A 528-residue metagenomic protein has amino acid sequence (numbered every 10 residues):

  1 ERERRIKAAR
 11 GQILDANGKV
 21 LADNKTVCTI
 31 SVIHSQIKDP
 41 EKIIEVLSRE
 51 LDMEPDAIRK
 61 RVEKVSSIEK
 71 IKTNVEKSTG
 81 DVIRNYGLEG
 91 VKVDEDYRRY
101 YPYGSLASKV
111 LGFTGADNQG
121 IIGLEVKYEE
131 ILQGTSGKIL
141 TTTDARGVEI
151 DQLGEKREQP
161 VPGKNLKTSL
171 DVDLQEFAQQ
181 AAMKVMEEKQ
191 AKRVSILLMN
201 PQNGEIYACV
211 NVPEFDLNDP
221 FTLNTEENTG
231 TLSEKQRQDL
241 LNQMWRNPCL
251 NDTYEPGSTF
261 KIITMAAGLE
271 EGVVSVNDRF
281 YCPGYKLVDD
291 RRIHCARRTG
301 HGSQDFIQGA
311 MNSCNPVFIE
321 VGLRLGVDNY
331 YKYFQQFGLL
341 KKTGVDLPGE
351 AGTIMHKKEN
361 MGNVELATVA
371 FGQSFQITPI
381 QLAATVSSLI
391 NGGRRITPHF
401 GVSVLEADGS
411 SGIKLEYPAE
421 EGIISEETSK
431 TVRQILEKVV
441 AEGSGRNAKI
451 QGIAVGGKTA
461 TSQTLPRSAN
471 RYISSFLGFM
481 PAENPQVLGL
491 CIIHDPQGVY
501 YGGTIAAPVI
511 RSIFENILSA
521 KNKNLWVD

Functional and structural regions predicted by a protein language model:
R4-D52: Juxtamembrane extramembrane loops of integral membrane proteins
R5-A9, S136, Q190-R193: Short, small/polar residue-rich loop motifs at catalytic or cofactor-binding pockets
I6, I13-A22, A178, I196-Y207: Short, glycine-anchored, charge-dense loop/turn motifs used at functional sites
A22, D144-E155, P201-T259, I263-D495 (+2 more regions): Beta-lactam-recognizing serine transpeptidase/beta-lactamase-like catalytic domain environment
K42-R49, E63-G163, C491, P508-R511: Small/polar-residue-rich segments within soluble enzyme cores
V46-E54, R61, V82-G90, D94 (+19 more regions): Structured segments of extracytoplasmic/periplasmic soluble domains in secreted or envelope-associated proteins
I68, D151-M199: Conserved, well-ordered alpha-helix/loop/beta-strand core segments that scaffold catalytic motifs
S410-L415, A507-D528: Short, gly/Ser/Thr-rich active-site loops of penicillin-recognizing serine hydrolases
